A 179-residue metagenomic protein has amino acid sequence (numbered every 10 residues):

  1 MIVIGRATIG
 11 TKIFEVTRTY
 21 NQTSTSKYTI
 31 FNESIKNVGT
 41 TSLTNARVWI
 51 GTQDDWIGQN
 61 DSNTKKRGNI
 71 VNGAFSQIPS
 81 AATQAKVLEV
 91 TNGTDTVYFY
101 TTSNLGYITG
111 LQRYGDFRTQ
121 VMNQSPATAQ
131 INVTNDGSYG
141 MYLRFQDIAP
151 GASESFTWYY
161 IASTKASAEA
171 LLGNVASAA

Functional and structural regions predicted by a protein language model:
M1, F99-T101, V133, Y139 (+1 more regions): Generic hydrophobic, helix-prone segments enriched in Leu/Val/Ile
I2-I4, V121-P150: Extracellular adhesion/glycan-binding regions together with long Ser/Thr- and acidic-residue-rich low-complexity tracts
V3-I4, T8-F117, Y139, P150 (+1 more regions): Polysaccharide-binding surfaces and accessory modules of carbohydrate-active proteins
Y28-I30, I161-A179: Terminal connector regions
S80-Q84, P126-T128, S167, S177: Residue-level detector of intrinsically disordered, flexible termini and proteolytic processing junctions
R113-D116, M122-A127, A176-S177: Generic surface-pattern signal
Q146-A162: Short Pro-Gly-centered flexible turn/kink motifs
